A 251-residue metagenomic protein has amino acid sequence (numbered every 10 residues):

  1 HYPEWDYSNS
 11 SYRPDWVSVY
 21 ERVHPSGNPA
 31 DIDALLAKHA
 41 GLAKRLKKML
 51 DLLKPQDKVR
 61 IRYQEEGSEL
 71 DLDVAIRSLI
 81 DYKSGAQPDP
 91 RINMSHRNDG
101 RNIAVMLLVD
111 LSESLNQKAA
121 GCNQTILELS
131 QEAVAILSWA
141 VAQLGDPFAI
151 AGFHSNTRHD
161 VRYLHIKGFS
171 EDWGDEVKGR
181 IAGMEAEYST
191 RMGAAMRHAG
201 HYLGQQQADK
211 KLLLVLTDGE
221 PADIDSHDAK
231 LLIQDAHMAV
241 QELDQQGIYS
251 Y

Functional and structural regions predicted by a protein language model:
H1-A104, K118-A119: Negatively charged
G27-I32, S112-N123, K178-E185: Glycine- and acidic
M94-D99, L203-Q206, E242: Replace "in large, NTP-powered and nucleic-acid-processing enzymes" with "in large, NTP-powered factors and other
S95-L127, T217-A222: MIDAS-like acidic motif and immediate structural context at the N-terminus of von Willebrand factor A/I domains
L115-F148, A199, I233: …and closely analogous acidic/polar surface helices at protein-protein or active-site interfaces in A-domain-like
A151-R158, H165-E176, K211-D223, A229-I233: Active/binding-pocket-proximal capping segment
R158-K211: Von Willebrand factor
G200, G219-Y251: VWA/integrin I-like adhesion module and closely mimicked acidic/polar interface patches used
